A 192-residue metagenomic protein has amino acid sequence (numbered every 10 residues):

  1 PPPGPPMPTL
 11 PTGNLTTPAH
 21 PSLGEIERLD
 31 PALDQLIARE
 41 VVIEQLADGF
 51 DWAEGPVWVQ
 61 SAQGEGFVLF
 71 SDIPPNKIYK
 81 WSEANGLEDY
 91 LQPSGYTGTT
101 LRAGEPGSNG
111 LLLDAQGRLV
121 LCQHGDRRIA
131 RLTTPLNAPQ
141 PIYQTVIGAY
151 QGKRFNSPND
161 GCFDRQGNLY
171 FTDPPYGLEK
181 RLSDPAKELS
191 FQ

Functional and structural regions predicted by a protein language model:
P1-Q192: Sequence-structural signature of mature extracellular/luminal beta-sheet repeat domains, prominently beta-propellers
